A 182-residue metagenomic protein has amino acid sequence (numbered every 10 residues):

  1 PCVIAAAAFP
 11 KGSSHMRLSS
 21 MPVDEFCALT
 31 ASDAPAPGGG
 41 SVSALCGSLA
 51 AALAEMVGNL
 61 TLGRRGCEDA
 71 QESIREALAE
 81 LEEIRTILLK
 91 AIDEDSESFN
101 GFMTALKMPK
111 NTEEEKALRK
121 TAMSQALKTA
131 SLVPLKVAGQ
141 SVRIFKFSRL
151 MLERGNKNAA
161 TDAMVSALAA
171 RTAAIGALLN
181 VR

Functional and structural regions predicted by a protein language model:
C2-M16: Long, contiguous binding/interaction regions
M16-M21, L45, K136, R143 (+1 more regions): Polytopic transmembrane helical bundles with strong interfacial aromatic enrichment
L18-P37: Short, hydrophobic/aliphatic alpha-helical segments
S32-E55, N158-A177: Conserved phosphate/anionic-ligand binding catalytic regions in large, soluble enzymes, centered on
L45-L49, A77, I84-A91, A130-Q140 (+2 more regions): Amphipathic alpha-helix face/heptad-repeat signature
M56-E68: Transmembrane signal-anchor/signal-peptide helices with a preference for the extracytoplasmic
R65-K107: A structural-propensity feature for long, helix-poor, extended segments
D95, F99-L168, T172: Amphipathic alpha-helical interface segments
